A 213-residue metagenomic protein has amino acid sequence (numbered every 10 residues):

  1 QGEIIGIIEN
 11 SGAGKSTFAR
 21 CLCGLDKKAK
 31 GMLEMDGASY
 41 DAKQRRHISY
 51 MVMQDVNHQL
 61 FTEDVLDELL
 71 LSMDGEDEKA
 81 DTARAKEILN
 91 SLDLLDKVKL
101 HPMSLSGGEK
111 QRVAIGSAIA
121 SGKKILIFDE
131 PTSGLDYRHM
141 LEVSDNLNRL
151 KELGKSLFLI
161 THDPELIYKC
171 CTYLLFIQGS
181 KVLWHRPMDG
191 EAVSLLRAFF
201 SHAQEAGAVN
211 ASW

Functional and structural regions predicted by a protein language model:
C23: Helix-to-loop junction immediately C-terminal to a conserved catalytic motif
A80-K97: Conserved ABC ATPase "signature" region
H101-L105, E109: Conserved ABC ATPase signature
L126-D129: Catalytic Walker B motif of ABC-type/P-loop ATPase nucleotide-binding domains
T161-H162: H-loop/switch region of ABC-family ATPase nucleotide-binding domains
I167-K169: A short, surface-exposed alpha-helical micro-motif characterized by mixed small hydrophobic and charged/polar residues
K181-Q204: Conserved beta-strand-loop-alpha-helix hinge in the C-terminal portion of ABC ATPase nucleotide-binding domains
